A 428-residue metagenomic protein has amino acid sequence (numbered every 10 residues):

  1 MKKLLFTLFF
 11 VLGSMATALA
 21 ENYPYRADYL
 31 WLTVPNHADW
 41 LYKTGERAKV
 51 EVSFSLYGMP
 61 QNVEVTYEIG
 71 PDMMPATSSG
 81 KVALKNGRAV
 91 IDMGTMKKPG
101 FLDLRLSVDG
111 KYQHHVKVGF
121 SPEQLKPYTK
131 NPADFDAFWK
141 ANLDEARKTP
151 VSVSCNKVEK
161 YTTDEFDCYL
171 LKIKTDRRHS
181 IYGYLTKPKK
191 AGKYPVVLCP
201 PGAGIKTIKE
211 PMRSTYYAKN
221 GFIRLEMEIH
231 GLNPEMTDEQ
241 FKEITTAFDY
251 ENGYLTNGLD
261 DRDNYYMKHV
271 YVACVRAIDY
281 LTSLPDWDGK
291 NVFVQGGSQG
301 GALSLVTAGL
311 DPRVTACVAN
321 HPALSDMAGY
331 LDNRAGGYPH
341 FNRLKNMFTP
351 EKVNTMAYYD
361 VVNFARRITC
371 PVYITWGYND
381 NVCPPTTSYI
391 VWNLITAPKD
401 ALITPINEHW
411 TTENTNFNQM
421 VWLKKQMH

Functional and structural regions predicted by a protein language model:
E21-W31: Proline/serine/threonine-rich low-complexity linkers at boundaries of modular beta-sandwich domains
N36-W40, R147-G192: N-terminal cap/lid segment of alpha/beta-hydrolase-fold proteins
P99-G110: Short, aromatic- and glycine-rich surface loops/edge beta-strands on solvent-exposed regions
A203-V272, G329-G336: Cap/lid segment of the alpha/beta-hydrolase catalytic domain
M236-Q240, G301-F348, I403, T411-N414: Hydrolase active-site cap/lid region
G253-G297: Gly/Ser-rich "nucleophile elbow"/oxyanion-hole loop immediately N-terminal to the catalytic nucleophile in hydrolases
I368, I374-W376: Short beta-strand/loop motif that positions the catalytic acidic residue of the alpha/beta-hydrolase fold
V382, Y389-H428: C-terminal catalytic histidine-bearing segment of alpha/beta-hydrolase fold enzymes
